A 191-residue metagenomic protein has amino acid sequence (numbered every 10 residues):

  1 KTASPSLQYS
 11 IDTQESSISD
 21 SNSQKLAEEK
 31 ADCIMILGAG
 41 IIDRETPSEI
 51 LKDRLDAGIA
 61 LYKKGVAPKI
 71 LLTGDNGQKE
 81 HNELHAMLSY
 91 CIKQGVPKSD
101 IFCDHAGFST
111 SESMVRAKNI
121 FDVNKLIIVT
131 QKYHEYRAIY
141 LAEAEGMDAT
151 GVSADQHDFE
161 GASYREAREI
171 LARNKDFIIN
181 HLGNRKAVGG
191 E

Functional and structural regions predicted by a protein language model:
T2-A3, L182: Membrane-interface elements of multi-pass transporters and channels
A3-E166: A structural signal for short, hydrophobic/glycine-enriched beta-strand patches
A31, N184-E191: Short linear elements at protein peripheries
S163-R185: A transmembrane-helix-recognition feature enriched in membrane-embedded lipid enzymes and envelope glyco-/phospholipid
